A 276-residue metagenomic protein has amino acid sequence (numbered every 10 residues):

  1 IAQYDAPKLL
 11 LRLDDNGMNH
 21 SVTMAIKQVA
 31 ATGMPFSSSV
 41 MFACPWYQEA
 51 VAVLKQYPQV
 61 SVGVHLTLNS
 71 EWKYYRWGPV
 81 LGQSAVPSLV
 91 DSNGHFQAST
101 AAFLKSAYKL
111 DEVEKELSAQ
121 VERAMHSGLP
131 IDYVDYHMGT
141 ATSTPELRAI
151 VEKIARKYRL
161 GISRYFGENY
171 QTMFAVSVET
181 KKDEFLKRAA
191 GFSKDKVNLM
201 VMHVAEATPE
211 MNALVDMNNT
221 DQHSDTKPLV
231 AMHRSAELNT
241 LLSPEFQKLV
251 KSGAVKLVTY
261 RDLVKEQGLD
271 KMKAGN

Functional and structural regions predicted by a protein language model:
Q3-K73: Active-site beta->alpha N-cap acidic-glycine motif
D15, V62, V134, M200 (+1 more regions): Conserved, mostly hydrophobic/aromatic
N16, A43, H65-E71, G139 (+4 more regions): Active-site beta-loop-alpha junctions enriched in small/polar residues
V22-T23, K73-R76, L147-R148, M173-D183 (+2 more regions): Histidine/acidic-residue-rich catalytic or RNA/ligand-binding cores of hydrolases and nuclease-related proteins
I26-T32, Q48-S61, G78-D91, M125-H126 (+1 more regions): Acidic (Asp/Glu)-rich catalytic clusters
W77-F103, D216-L229: Active-site gating loops and adjacent loop-to-helix segments of metal-dependent hydrolytic enzymes
A107-K194: Catalytic domains of cell-wall/extracellular-matrix polysaccharide-remodeling enzymes, centered on de-N-acetylation
I162-Y165, D221-N276: C-terminal domain-boundary segment and adjacent tail
